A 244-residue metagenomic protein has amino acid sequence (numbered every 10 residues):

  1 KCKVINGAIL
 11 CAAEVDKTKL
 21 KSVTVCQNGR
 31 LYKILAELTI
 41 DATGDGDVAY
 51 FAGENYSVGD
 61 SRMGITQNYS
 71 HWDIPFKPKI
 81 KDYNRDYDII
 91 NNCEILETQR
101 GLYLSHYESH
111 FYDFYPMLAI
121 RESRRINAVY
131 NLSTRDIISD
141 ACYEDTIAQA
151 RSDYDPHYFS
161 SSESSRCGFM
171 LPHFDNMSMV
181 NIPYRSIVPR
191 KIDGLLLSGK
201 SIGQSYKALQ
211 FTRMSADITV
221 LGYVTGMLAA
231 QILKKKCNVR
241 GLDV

Functional and structural regions predicted by a protein language model:
K1-K3: N-terminal Rossmann-like dinucleotide/flavin-binding domain of flavoprotein oxidoreductases that bind FAD/FMN
N6-G7, C11, K19-S22, C26-L38 (+1 more regions): Flavin (FAD/FMN)-binding glycine-rich loop and adjacent Rossmann-like elements that form
